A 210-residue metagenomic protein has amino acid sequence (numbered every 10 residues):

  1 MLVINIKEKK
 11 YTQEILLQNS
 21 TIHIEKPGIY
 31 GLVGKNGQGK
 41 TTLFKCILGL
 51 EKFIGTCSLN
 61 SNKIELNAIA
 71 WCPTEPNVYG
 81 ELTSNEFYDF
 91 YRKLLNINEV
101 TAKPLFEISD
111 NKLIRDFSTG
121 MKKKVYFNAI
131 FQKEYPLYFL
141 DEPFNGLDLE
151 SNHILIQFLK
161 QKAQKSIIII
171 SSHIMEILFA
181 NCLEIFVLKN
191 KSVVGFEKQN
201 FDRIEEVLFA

Functional and structural regions predicted by a protein language model:
M1-S20: A short, flexible loop at the N-terminus of ABC-type nucleotide-binding domains that lies
V33-K35: The feature captures the beta-strand-to-loop junction immediately N-terminal to the Walker
L48: Helix-to-loop junction immediately C-terminal to a conserved catalytic motif
E75-V125, K133: ABC-family P-loop ATPase nucleotide-binding domains
Y138-E142: Catalytic Walker B motif of ABC-type/P-loop ATPase nucleotide-binding domains
L149-S151: Helix N-cap at the start of a conserved alpha-helix in ABC-type nucleotide-binding domains
I174-A180: Conserved H-loop
S192-A210: Conserved beta-strand-loop-alpha-helix hinge in the C-terminal portion of ABC ATPase nucleotide-binding domains
